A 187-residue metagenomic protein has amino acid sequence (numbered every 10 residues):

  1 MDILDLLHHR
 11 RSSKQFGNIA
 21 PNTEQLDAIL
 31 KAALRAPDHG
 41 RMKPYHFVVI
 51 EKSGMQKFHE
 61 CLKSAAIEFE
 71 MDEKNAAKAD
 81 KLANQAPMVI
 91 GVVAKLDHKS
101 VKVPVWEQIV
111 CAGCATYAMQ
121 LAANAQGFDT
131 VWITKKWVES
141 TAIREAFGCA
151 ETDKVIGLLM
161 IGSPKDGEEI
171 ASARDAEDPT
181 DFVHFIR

Functional and structural regions predicted by a protein language model:
M1-Q85, F185-R187: N-terminal amphipathic, basic helical "cap/leader" segment at the start of enzyme domains
I3-S12, V155-R187: C-terminal helix-cap and adjacent tail motif
A33, I90, L96-E145: Small-aliphatic-rich amphipathic alpha-helix that forms the alpha element of a beta-alpha
V49-E51, G91, M160: Short, well-ordered beta-strand micro-motif
K52-K57, K63-S64, L96-H98, T141 (+1 more regions): Short, charged/polar surface micro-motifs in flexible loops or helix N-caps
Q85-G91: A structural motif
I143-V155: Short, electropositive alpha-helical surface patch
